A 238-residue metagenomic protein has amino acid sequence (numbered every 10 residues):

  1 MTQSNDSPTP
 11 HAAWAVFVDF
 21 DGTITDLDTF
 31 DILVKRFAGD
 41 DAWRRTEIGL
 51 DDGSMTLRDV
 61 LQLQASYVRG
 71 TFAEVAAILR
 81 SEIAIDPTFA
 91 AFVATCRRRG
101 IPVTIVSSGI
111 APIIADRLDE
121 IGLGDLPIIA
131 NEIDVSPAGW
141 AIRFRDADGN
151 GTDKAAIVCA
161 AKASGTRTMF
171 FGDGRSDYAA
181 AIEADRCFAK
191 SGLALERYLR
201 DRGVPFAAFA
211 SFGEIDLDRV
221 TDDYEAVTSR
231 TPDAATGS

Functional and structural regions predicted by a protein language model:
T2-E132: Alpha-helical substrate-recognition element adjacent to the catalytic core
T88-A94, R98-P102, G109-S238: C-terminal cap/substrate-recognition subdomain and adjoining C-terminal extension of metal-dependent phosphatase-like
